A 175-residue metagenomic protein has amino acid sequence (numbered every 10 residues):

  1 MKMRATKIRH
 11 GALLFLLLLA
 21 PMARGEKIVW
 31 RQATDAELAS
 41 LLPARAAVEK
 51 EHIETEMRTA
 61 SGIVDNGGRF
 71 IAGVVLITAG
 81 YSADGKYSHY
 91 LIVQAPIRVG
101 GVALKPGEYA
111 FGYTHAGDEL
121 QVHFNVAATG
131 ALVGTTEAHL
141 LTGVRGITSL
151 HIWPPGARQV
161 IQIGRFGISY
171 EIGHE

Functional and structural regions predicted by a protein language model:
K2-A12: Bacterial N-terminal signal peptides that target proteins for export
F15-L16, G112, L141: Amphipathic, positively biased hydrophobic alpha-helical segments used for protein targeting and membrane insertion
L16-R24: Hydrophobic h-region of N-terminal signal peptides that target proteins for export in Gram-negative bacteria
R24-Y81, A131-E175: Primarily secretory-pathway and cell-envelope proteins
A79-T129: Mid-length scaffold segments of soluble, non-membrane domains
